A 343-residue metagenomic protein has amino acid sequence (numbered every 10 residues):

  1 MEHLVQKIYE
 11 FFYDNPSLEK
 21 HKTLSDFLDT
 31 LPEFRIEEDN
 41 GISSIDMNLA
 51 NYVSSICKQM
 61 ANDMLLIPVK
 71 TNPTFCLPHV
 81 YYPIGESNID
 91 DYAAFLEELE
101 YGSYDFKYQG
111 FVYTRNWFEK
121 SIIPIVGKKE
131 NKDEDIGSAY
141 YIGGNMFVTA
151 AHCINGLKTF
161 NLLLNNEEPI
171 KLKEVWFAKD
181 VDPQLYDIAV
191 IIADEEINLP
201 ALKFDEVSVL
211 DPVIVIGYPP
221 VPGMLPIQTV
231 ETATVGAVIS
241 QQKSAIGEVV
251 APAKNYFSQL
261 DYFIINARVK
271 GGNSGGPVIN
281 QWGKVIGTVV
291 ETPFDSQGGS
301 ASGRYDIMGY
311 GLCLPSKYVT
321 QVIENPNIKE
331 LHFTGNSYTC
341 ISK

Functional and structural regions predicted by a protein language model:
M1-M47: Short amphipathic alpha-helical interface segments
I45-N62: Short amphipathic alpha-helical interaction segments
K58-P73: A short, conserved structural fragment
P68-V69, N280-K343: C-terminal subregion of chymotrypsin/trypsin-like serine protease catalytic domains
E86-Y101, E130, E134-I136, I142-Y186: Catalytic-histidine neighborhood of serine endopeptidases, predominantly the chymotrypsin-like S1/PA family
D91-Y140, F147, L331, Y338-K343: N-terminal activation segment of mature serine protease catalytic domains
I125, A139, N145, T149 (+8 more regions): Terminal peptide-recognition signature
L199-F263, V269-N273, V289-Y305: Flexible, gly/ser-rich surface segments that form the specificity/activation loops bordering the active-site cleft
